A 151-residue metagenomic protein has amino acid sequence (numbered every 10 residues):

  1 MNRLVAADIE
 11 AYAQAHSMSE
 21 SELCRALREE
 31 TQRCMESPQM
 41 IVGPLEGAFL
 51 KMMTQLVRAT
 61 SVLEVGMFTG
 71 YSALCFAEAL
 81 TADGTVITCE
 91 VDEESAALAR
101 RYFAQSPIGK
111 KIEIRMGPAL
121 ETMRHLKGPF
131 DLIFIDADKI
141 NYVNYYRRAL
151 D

Functional and structural regions predicted by a protein language model:
M1-F134, K139-D151: A short alpha-helical cap/connector motif
